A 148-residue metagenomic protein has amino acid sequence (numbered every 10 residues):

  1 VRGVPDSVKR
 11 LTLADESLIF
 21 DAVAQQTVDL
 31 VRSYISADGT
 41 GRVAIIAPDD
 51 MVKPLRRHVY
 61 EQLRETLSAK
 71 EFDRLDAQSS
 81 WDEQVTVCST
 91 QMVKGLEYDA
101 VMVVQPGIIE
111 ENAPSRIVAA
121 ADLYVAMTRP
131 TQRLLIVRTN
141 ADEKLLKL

Functional and structural regions predicted by a protein language model:
R2, E16-V28, R32-L135, N140-L148: Core RecA-like ATPase module of SF1/SF2 helicases and allied nucleic-acid translocases
V4-K9, L13: ASCE P-loop NTPase motor cores of helicases and related translocases
